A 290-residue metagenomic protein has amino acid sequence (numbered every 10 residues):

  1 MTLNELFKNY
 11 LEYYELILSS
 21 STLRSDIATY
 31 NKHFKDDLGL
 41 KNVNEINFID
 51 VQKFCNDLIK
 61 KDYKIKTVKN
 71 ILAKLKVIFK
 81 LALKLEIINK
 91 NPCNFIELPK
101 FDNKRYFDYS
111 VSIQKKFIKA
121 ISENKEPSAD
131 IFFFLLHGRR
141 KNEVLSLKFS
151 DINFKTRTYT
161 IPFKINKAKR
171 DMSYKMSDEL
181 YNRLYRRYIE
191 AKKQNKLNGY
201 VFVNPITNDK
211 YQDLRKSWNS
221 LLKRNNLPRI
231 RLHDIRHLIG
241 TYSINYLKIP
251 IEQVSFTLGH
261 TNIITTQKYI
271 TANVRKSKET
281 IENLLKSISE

Functional and structural regions predicted by a protein language model:
L3-N4, L11-L81, L85-I87, N208-D213 (+1 more regions): N-terminal core-binding DNA-recognition domain of tyrosine site-specific recombinases/integrases
K69, K84, I88, N94-K141 (+4 more regions): Basic, Lys/Arg- and aromatic-enriched nucleic-acid-binding interface segment
L83-P92, I189-N195: Proline-centered turn/helix-capping motifs that create local helix->coil transitions or kinks
K84, F133-E143, S217, R236-T261 (+1 more regions): C-terminal catalytic core of tyrosine-transesterase DNA break-rejoin enzymes
F95, V111, S146-I189: Conserved tyrosine-mediated DNA breakage-rejoining catalytic core shared by Y-recombinases
K116-F117, M172-K175, R186, T271-E290: DNA/chromatin major-groove-contacting recognition/catalytic segments
I161-K167, L258-N283: Catalytic-site neighborhood detector that most strongly recognizes the C-terminal catalytic loop/helix of tyrosine
I165, S177-P228: Active-site/catalytic core of tyrosine-dependent DNA strand-transfer enzymes
